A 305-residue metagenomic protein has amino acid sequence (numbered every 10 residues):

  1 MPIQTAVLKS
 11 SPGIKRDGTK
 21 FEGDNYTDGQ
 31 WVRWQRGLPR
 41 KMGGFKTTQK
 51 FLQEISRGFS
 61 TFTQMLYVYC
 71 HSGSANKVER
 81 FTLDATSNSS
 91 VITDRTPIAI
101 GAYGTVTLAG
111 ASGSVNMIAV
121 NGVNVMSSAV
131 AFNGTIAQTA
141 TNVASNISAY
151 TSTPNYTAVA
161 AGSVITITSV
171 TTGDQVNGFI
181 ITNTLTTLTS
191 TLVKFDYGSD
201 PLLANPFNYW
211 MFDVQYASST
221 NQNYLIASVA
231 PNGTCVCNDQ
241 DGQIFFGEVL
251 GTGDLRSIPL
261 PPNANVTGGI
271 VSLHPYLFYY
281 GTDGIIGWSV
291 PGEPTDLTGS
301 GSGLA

Functional and structural regions predicted by a protein language model:
M1-I98, S199, A204, Q243 (+2 more regions): N-terminal beta-propeller domains
F21, V125-M126, I258: Short, isolated positions in well-ordered beta-strands
F51-R57, M211, Q222-L225: Signature of short aromatic-glycine-proline-rich micro-motifs recurring in repeat-based ectodomains
L52, L108-S112, V130-G134, Q138 (+3 more regions): Surface-exposed ligand/attachment interfaces on beta-rich extracellular proteins
S60-T63, S72-G73, A85, A111-S112 (+3 more regions): Short, ordered beta-strand-loop transition motifs
S74-N76, R80, D94-I100, T105-T182 (+1 more regions): Extended, beta-strand-rich, solvent-exposed assembly scaffolds of outer structural proteins
L203-W210, D254-L260: WD40-like beta-propeller blades
Y224-D254: Hydrophobic or amphipathic alpha-helical targeting/insertion segments
